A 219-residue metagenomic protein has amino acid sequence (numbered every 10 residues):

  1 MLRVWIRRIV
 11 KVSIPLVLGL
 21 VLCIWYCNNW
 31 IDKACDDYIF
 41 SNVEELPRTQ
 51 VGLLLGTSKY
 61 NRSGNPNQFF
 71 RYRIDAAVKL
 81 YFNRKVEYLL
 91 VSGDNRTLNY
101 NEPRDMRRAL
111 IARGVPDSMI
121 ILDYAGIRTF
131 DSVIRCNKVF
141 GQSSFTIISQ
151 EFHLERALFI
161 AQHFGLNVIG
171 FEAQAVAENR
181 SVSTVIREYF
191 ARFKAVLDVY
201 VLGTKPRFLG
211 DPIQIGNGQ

Functional and structural regions predicted by a protein language model:
M1-V10, K85, G216-Q219: Short, Lys/Arg-enriched, disordered terminal segments
L2, L46-R48, F193: Extended hydrophobic leader/signal-anchor segments used for secretion and membrane insertion
L2-I6, V10, E178, V182 (+1 more regions): Structural motif marking the loop-to-transmembrane transition
L2-V43: N-terminal type II signal-anchor transmembrane helix that functions as the membrane-insertion/stop-transfer segment
C27-V185: A structural signal for short, hydrophobic/glycine-enriched beta-strand patches
T49, K205-Q219: Short linear elements at protein peripheries
R96-N101, V168-E172, A191-D198, Q214-Q219: A general structural signal for short secondary-structure boundary/capping elements
V185-F208: A transmembrane-helix-recognition feature enriched in membrane-embedded lipid enzymes and envelope glyco-/phospholipid
